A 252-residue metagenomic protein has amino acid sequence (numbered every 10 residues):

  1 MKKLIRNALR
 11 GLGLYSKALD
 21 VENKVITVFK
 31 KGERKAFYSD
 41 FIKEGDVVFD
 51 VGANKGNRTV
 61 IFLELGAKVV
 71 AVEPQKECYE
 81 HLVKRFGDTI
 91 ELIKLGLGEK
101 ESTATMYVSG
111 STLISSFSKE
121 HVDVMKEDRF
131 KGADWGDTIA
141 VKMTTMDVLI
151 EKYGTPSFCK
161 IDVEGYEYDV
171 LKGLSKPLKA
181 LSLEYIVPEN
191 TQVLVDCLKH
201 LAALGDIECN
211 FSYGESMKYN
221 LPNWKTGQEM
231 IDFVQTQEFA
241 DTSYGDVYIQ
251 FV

Functional and structural regions predicted by a protein language model:
M1-V252: Phosphate/nucleotide-binding beta-alpha loop and adjacent structural elements of enzyme active sites
